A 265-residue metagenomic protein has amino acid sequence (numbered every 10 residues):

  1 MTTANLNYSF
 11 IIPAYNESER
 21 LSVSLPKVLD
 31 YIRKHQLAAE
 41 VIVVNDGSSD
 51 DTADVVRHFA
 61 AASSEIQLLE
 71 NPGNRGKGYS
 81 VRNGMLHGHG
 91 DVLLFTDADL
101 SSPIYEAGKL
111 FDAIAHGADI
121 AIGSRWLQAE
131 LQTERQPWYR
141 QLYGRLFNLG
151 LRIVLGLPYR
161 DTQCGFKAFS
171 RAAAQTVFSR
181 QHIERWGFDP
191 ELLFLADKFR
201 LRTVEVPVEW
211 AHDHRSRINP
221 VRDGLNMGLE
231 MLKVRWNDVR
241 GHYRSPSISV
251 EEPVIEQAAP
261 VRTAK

Functional and structural regions predicted by a protein language model:
M1-D30, Q36-L37: N-proximal low-complexity "stem/linker" segments adjacent to membrane-targeting elements
M1-Y8, V154-L157, R180-K265: Hydrophobic helical membrane-anchoring modules
E17-R20, S48, K77, P103: Donor nucleotide-sugar binding loop of glycosyltransferases
E19-V23, D50-F59: Acidic helix N-cap motif at the loop->helix transition within catalytic regions of sugar-transfer enzymes
A39-I42, A53-H87: Conserved donor nucleotide-binding strand/loop of the catalytic core
N45-D54, L100: A conserved acidic beta->alpha catalytic loop
N71-H87, V92, I104-W186, D213-N219 (+1 more regions): Acceptor/aglycone-binding surface of glycosyltransferases and processive sugar-polymer synthases
